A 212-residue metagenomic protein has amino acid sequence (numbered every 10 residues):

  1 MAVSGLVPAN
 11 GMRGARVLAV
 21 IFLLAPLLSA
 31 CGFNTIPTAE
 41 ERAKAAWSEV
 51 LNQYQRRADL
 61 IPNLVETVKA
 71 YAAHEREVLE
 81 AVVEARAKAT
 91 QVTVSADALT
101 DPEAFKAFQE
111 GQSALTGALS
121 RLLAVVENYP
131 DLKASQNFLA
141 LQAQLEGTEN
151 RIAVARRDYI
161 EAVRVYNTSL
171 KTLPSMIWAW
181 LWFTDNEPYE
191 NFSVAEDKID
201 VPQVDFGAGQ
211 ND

Functional and structural regions predicted by a protein language model:
V3-A9, G14-D212: A helix-centric hydrophobic-segment signal that preferentially recognizes long, alpha-helical stretches used
